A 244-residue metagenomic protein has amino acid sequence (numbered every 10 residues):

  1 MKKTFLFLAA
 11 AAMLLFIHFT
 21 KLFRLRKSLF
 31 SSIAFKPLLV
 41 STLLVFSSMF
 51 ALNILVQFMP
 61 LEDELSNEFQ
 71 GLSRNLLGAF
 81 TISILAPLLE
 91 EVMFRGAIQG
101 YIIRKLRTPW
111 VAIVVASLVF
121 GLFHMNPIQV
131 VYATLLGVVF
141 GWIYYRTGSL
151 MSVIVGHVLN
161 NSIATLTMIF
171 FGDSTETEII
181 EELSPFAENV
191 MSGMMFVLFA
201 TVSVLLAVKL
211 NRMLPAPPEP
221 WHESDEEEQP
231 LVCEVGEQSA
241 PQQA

Functional and structural regions predicted by a protein language model:
M1, L22-M93, Q99-R104, I179-L183 (+2 more regions): Juxtamembrane helix-loop-helix connectors linking adjacent transmembrane helices in multi-pass membrane enzymes
M1-F19, P37, S192-V197: Alpha-helical transmembrane segments in multi-pass membrane proteins
L14-L25, I143-T147, V204-L214: Structural signal for the C-terminal ends of transmembrane alpha-helices and the immediately following loop
T42, A79-F80, I84, L88 (+7 more regions): Residue-level signature of the transmembrane alpha-helical core of multi-pass small-molecule transporters
L77, W110-V111, I128, L150-M151: Residues that define the loop-to-transmembrane-helix transition and helix capping in multi-pass membrane transporters
L88-M93, A97-I98, N126, L159-I163: Active-site His/Glu-centered metal-binding helix of metallohydrolases
L89-V115, W142-S149: Membrane-interface helix/loop boundary segments of multi-pass membrane proteins
N160-A244: C-terminal membrane module of polytopic membrane proteins
